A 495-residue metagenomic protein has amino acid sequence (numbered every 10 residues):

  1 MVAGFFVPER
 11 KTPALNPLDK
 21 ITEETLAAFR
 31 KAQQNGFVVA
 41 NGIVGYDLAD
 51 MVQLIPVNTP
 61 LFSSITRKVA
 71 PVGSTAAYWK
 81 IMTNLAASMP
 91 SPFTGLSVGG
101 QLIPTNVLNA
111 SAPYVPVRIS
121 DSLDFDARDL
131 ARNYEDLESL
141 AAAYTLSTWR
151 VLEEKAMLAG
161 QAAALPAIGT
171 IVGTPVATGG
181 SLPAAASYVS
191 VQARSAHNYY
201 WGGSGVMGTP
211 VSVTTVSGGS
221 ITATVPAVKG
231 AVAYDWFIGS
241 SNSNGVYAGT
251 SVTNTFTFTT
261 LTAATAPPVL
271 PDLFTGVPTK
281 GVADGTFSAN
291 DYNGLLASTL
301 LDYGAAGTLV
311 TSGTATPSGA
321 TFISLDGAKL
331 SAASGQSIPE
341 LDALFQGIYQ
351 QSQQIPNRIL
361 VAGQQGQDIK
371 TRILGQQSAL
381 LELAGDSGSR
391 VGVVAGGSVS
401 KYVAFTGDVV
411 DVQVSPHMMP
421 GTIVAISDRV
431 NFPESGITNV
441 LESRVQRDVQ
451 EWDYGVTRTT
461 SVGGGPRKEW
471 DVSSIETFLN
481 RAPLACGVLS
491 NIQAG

Functional and structural regions predicted by a protein language model:
V2-G36, A40-I55, D129, D136 (+3 more regions): Sequence/fold signature of self-assembling virion shell proteins
N41-S120: Assembly/oligomerization interface modules of large self-assembling protein complexes
I55, F62-T66, A77-W79, A86 (+4 more regions): Hydrophobic alpha-helical segments involved in membrane association or supramolecular assembly
L102-E135, S324-I338: Low-complexity, intrinsically disordered regions in eukaryotic regulatory proteins and secreted peptide precursors
E138-A141, W149: Stable alpha-helical elements in mature extracytoplasmic
L146-L158: Sec-exported extracytoplasmic/periplasmic mature domains
A159-D302: Disordered, low-complexity "stalk" and linker segments at domain junctions of extracellular and cell-surface proteins
